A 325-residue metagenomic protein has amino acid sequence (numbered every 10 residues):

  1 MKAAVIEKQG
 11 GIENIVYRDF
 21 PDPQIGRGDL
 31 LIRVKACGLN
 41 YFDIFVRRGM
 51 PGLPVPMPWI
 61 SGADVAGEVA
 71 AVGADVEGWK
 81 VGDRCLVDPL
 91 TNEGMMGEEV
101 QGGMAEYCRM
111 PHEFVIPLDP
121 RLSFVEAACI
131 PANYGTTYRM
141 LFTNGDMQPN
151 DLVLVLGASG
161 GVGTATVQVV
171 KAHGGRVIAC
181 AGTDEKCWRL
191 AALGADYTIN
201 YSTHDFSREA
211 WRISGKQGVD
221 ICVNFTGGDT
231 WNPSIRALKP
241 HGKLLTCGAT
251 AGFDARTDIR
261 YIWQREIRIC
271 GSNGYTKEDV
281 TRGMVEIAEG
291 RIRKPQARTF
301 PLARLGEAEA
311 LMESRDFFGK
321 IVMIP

Functional and structural regions predicted by a protein language model:
P21-G38, M50-T91, F114, D119-L122: Glycine-rich beta-strand-centered segment in the early N-terminal region that forms part of a ligand/cofactor-binding
D22, P56-A63, G97-V100, E106 (+1 more regions): Short Gly/Pro-enriched turn/cap motifs at secondary-structure boundaries
E68, D83-R84, Y107, L152 (+2 more regions): Residue-level marker of beta-strand positions
G78, D88-G157: NAD(P)H dinucleotide-binding glycine-rich loop of Rossmann-like/cofactor-binding domains, especially the beta1-alpha1
V125-H204: Mid-domain Rossmann-like dinucleotide-binding core that forms the NAD(H)/NADP(H) cofactor-binding site
I178, W188-R268: Glycine-rich cofactor phosphate-binding loops and adjacent beta1-alpha1 units of small-molecule cofactor enzyme domains
K277-P325: C-terminal hydrophobic helical "lid"/dimerization subdomain of Rossmann-like NAD(P)H-dependent oxidoreductases
